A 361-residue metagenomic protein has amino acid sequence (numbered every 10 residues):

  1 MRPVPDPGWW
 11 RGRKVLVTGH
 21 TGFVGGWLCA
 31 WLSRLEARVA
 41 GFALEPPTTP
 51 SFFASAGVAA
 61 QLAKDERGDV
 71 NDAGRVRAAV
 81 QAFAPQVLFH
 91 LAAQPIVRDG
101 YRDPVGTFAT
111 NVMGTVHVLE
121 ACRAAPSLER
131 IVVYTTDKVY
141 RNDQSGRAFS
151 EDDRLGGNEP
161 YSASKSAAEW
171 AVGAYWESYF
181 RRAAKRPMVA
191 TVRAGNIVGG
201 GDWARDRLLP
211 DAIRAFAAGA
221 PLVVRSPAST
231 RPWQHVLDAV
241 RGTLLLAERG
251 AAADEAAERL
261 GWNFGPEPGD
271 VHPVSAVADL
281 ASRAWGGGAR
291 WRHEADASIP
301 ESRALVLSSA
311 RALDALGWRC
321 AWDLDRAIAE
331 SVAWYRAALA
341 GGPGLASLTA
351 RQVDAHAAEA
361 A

Functional and structural regions predicted by a protein language model:
M1-A194, R351, A355: N-terminal Rossmann-like NAD(P)+-binding domain of SDR-like oxidoreductases, especially those catalyzing
R34-E36, G68, N196, F216-A361: C-terminal substrate-binding subdomain of Rossmann-fold SDR/epimerase-dehydratase oxidoreductases
T49, R141, G199, I299-E301: Generic structural signal for helix capping and beta-alpha/helix-loop junctions
S51-A54, D143-G146, D202-D206, V236-L237 (+2 more regions): Short aromatic-enriched loop/helix-cap "lid" or pocket-rim segments at secondary-structure transitions that line
A73-G74, Q86, R98, V105 (+6 more regions): Residues in well-ordered alpha-helical elements
R102-D103, P160, G201-A204, R303: Short, solvent-exposed loop/turn segments at secondary-structure boundaries
A167, A171-Y175, A212, V277 (+1 more regions): Hydrophobic alpha-helix immediately C-terminal to the catalytic Tyr-X-X-X-Lys motif of short-chain
D206, P210-I213, V240: Conserved terminal C-lobe alpha helix of the protein kinase catalytic domain
